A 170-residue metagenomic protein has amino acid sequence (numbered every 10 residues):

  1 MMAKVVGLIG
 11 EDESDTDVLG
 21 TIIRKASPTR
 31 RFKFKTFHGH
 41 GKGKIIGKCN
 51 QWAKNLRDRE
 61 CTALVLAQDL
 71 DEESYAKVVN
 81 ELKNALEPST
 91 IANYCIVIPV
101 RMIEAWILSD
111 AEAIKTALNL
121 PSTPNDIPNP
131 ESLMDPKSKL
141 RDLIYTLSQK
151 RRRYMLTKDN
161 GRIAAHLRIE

Functional and structural regions predicted by a protein language model:
M1-V5, T16-T36, G43-A63, Q68-E170: C-terminal accessory helical subdomains adjacent to catalytic cores in phosphodiester- and nucleotide-handling enzymes
E11-D12: Helix N-cap/beta->alpha junction signal
